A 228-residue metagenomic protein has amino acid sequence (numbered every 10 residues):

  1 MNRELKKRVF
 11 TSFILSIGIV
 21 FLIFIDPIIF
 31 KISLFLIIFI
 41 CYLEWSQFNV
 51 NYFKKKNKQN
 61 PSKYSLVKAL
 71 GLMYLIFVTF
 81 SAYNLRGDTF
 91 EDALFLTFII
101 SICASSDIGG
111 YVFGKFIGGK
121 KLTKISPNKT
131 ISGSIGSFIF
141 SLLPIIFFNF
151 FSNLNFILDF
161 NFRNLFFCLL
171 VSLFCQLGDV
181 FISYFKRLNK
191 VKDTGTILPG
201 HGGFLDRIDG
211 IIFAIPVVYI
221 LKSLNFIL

Functional and structural regions predicted by a protein language model:
M1-L173: Membrane-embedded alpha-helical bundles of polytopic integral membrane proteins
R187-G210: Interfacial loop-to-transmembrane junctions
A214-I215: C-terminal-most transmembrane helix of multi-pass membrane proteins
I220-L228: Juxtamembrane boundary at the C-terminal end of a transmembrane helix
